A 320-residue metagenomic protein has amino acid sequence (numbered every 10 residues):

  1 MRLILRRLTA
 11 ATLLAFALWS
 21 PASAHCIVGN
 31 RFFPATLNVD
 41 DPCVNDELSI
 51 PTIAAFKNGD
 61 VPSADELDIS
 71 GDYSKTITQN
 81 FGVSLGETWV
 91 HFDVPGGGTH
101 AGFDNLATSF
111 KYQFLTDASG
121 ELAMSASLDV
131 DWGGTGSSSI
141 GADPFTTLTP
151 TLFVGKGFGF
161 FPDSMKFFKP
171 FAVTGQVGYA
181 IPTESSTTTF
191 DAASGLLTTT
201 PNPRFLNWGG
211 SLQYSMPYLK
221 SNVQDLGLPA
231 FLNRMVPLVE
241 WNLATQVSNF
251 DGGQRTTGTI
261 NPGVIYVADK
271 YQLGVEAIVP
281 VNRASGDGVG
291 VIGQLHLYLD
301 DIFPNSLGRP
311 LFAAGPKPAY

Functional and structural regions predicted by a protein language model:
M1-T9: Bacterial N-terminal signal peptides that target proteins for export
T9-A17: Bacterial N-terminal signal peptides
L18-A24: Sec/Tat signal peptide C-region and signal peptidase I cleavage site
A24-Y320: Transmembrane beta-barrel domains of Gram-negative outer membranes and organellar outer membranes
